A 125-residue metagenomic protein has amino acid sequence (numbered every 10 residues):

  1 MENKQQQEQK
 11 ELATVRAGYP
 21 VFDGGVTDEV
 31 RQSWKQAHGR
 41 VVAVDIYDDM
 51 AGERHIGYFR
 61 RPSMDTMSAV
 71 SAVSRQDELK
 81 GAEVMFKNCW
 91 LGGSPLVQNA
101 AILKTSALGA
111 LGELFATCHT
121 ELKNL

Functional and structural regions predicted by a protein language model:
M1-P62: Short, charged/polar N-terminal "headpieces" of proteins
I46-L125: Short, surface-exposed, charged amphipathic helix/loop patches that serve as local interaction elements
